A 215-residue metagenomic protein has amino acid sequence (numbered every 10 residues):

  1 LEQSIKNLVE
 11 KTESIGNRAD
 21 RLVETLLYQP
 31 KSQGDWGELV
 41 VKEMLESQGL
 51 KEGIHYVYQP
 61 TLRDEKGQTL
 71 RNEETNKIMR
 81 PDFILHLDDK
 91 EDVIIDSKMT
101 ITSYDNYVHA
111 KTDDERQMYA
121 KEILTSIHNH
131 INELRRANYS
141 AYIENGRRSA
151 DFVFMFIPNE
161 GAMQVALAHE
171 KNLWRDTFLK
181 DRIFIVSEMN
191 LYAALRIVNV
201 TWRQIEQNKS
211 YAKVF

Functional and structural regions predicted by a protein language model:
Q3-F215: Amphipathic, heptad-repeat alpha-helical coiled-coil/stalk segments that mediate oligomerization, tethering
